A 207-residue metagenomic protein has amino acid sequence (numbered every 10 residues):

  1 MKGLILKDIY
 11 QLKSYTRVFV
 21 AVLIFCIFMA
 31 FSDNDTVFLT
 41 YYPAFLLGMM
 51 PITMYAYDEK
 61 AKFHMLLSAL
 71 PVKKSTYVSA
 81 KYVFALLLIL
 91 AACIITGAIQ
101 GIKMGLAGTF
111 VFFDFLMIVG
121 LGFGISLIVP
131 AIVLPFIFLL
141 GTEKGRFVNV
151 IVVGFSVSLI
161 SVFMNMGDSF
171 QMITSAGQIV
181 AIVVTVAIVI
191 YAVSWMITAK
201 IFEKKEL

Functional and structural regions predicted by a protein language model:
M1-K62, A80-L207: Hydrophobic alpha-helical transmembrane segments of membrane proteins
A69-K74: Short helix-to-coil transition segments within interhelical loops that connect adjacent transmembrane helices
T76-V78: Alpha-helix N-cap/helix-start motif at helix boundaries, enriched for small hydrophobics
